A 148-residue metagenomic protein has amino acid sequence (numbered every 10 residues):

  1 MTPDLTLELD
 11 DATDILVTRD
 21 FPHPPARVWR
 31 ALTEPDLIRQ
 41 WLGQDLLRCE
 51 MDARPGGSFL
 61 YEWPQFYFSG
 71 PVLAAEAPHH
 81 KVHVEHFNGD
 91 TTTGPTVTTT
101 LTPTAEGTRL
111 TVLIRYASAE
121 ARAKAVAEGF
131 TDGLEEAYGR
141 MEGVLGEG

Functional and structural regions predicted by a protein language model:
M1-L16: Short acidic N-proximal helix/loop "leader" segments that mark the beginning of a domain or an inter-domain linker
A12-T18, L46, S58, Y67 (+3 more regions): Intrinsic-disorder/low-complexity, polar/charged segments enriched in Ser/Thr/Lys/Arg/Asp/Glu/Gln
L16-V17, P35-Y67: Short beta-edge strand/loop motif at the mouth of beta-sheet-based domains
R19, F68-A74, E85, P95-P103: Hydrophobic/aromatic beta-strand elements that line small-molecule binding cavities or substrate pockets in beta-rich
P25, L73-H79, T100-R109: A short, structured loop/turn motif at beta-sheet edges
H79-H86: Short, solvent-exposed secondary-structure boundary/capping segments
N88-E136: Beta-strand/loop substructures that line and gate deep hydrophobic ligand-binding cavities in soluble
